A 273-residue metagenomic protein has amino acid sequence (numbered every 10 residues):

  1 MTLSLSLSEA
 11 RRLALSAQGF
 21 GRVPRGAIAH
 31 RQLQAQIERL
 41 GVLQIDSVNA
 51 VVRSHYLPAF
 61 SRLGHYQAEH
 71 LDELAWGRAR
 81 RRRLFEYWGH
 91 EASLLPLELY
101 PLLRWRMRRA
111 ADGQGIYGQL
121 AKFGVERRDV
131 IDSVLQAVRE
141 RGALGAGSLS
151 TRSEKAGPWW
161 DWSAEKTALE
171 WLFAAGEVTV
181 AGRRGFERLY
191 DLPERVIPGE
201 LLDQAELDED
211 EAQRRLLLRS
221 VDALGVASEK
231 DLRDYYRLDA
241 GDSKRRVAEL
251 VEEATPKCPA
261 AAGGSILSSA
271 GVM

Functional and structural regions predicted by a protein language model:
M1-A164, W171-T179: Phosphate-backbone binding and catalysis cores of DNA-processing enzymes
S93, R183-F186: Short glycine-enriched loops at secondary-structure junctions
R104-G118, F186, P193-A223, M273: Short, amphipathic alpha-helical interaction segments positioned at domain boundaries
E170, A248-E252: Residue-level detection of the helix-turn-helix DNA-binding "recognition helix"
L218, D222-A240, R246-V247: A conserved active-site cap/scaffold subdomain adjacent to cofactor or substrate pockets
K257-M273: Non-catalytic regulatory appendages
